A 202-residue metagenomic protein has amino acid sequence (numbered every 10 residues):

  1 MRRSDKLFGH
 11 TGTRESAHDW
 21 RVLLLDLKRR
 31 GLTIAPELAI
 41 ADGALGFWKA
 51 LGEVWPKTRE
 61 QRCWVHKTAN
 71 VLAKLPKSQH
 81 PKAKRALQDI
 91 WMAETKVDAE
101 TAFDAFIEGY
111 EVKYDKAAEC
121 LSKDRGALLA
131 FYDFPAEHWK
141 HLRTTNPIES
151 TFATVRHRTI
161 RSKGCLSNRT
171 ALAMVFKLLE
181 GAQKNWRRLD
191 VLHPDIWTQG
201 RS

Functional and structural regions predicted by a protein language model:
M1-S202: Catalytic center-proximal scaffold of phosphoryl-transfer enzymes
